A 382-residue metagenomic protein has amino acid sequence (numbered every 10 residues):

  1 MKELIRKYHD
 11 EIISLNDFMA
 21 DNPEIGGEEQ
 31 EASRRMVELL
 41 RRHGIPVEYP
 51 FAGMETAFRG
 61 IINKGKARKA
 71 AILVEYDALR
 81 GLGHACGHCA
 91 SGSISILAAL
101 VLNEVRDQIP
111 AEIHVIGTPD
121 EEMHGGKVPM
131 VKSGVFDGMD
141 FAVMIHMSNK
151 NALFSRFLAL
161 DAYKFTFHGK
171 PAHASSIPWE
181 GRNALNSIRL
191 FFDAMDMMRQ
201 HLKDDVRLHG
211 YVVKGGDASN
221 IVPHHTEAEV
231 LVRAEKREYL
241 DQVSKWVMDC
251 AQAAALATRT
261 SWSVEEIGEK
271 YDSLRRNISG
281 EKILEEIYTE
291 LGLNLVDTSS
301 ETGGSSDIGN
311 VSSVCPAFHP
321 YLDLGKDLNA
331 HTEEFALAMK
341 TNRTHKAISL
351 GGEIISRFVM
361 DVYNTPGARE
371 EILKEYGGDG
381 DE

Functional and structural regions predicted by a protein language model:
K2-P110: Acidic/His- and Gly-rich active-site-bordering loop/insert found across diverse amide/peptide-bond hydrolases
L4-Y8, S14-F18, N22, R35 (+7 more regions): Generic non-transmembrane alpha-helical segments
F18, Y49-A52, P110-P119, F141-I145 (+4 more regions): Beta-strand segments within the central parallel beta-sheet cores of soluble alpha/beta enzyme folds
A71-L73, H168, H319-L324: Non-cysteine beta-strand/loop elements that form the S-adenosyl-L-methionine
V74, L82-H124, D161-F167, A174-M198 (+2 more regions): Alpha-helical metal-binding/catalytic segments enriched in His/Glu/Asp
I96-F157, E370: Acidic/histidine-rich catalytic neighborhood of metal-dependent amide-processing enzymes
G138-Y288, S300-G309: Midchain, well-structured core segments that form catalytic/ion-binding scaffolds
V296-E353, F358-P366, E370-E382: Zn-dependent metallopeptidase/amidohydrolase metal-coordination segment
